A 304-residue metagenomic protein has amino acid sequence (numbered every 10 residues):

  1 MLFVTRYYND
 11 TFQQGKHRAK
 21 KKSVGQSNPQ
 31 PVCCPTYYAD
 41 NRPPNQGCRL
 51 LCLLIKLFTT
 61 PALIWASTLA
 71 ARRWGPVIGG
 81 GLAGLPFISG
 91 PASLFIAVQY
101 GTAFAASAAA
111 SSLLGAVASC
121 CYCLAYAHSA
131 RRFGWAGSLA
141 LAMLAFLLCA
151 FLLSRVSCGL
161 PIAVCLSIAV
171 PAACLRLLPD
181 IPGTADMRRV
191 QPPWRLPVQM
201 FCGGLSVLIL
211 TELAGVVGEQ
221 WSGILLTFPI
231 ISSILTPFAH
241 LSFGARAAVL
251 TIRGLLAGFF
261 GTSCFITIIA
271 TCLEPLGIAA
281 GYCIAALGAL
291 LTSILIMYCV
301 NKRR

Functional and structural regions predicted by a protein language model:
C33-C34, C48: Cysteine-centered motifs
L50-T60, L82-A83, G101-A118, L160-A169 (+1 more regions): Structural signature of hydrophobic alpha-helical transmembrane segments
L63-P76, C120-G134, R176-M187, T236-R246 (+1 more regions): C-terminal ends of transmembrane helices
I78-P86, F133-L144, I162-S167, R188-Q199 (+1 more regions): Cytoplasmic-side transmembrane-helix entry/capping segments in multi-pass membrane proteins
I96-A97, F151-C158, L205-G215, T262-I278: Hydrophobic alpha-helical transmembrane segments in multi-pass integral membrane proteins
S167-V170, P229-I230, A280-I294: Small-residue-rich transmembrane alpha-helices that serve as helix-helix interface/gating elements in multipass
I181-W221: Selected transmembrane alpha-helices and immediately adjacent juxtamembrane segments of polytopic inner-membrane
L205-F243, V249: Transmembrane helical segments that form the transport core of multi-pass membrane transport proteins
